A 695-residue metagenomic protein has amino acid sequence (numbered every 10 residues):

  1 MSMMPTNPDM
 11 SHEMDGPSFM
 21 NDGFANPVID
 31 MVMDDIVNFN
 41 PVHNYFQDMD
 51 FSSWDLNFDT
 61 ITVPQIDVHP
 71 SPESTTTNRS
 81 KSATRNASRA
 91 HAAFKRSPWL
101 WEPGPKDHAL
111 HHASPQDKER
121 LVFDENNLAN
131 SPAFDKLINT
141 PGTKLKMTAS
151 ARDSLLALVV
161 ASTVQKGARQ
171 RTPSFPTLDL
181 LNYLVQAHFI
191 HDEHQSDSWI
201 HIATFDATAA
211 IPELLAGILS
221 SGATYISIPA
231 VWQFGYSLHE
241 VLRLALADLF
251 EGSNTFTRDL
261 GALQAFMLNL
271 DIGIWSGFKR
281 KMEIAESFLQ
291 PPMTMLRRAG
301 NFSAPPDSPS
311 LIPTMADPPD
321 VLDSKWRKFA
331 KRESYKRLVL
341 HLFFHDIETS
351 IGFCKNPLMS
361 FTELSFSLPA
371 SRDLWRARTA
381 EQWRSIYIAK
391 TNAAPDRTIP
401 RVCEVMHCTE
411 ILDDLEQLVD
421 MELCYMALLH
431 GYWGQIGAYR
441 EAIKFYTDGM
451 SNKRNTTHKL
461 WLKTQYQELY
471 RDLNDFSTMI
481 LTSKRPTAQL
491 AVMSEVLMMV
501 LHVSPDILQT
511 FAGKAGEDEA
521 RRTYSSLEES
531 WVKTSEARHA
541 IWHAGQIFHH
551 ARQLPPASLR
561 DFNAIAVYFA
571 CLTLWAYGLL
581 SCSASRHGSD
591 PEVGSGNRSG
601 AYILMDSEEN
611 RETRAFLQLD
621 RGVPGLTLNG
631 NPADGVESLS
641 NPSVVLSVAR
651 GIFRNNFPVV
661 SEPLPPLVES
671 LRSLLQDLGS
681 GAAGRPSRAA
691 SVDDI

Functional and structural regions predicted by a protein language model:
S2-A210, G217, S221, A245 (+10 more regions): Intrinsically disordered, low-complexity activation-like regions
P229-Q233, F278-K281: Structural helix-adjacent loops and short alpha-helical linkers that scaffold large soluble proteins
Q233-E240, E283-I284: Short sequence/structural elements of tandem HEAT/ARM alpha-solenoid repeats
D248-N254: Blade-loop segments of beta-propeller domains
R258-L268: Elongated alpha-helical scaffolds
